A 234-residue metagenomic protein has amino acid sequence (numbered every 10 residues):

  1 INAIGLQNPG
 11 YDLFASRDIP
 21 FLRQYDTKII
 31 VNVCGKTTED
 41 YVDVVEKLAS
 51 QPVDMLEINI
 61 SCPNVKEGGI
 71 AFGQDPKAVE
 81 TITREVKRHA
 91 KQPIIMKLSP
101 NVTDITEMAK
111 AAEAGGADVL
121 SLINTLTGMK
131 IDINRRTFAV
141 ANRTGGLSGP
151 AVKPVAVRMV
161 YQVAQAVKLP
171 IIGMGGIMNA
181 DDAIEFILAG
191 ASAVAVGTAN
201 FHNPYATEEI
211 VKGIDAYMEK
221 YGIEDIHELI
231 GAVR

Functional and structural regions predicted by a protein language model:
I1-T27: Glycine-rich, positively charged N-terminal anion/phosphate-binding segment
L13, T81, E85, A111 (+5 more regions): Alpha-helical scaffold segments in soluble metabolic enzymes
K36-I172, M178-V196: Alpha/beta enzyme core
I131-G145, I187, A199-E224: C-terminal helical cap(s) of enzyme catalytic domains, especially alpha/beta-barrels
I177-D181, N203, R234: Small/polar glycine-rich anion-binding or flexible loop at a beta-alpha turn
H227-R234: A short, charged, Gly/Pro-tolerant segment at domain boundaries
